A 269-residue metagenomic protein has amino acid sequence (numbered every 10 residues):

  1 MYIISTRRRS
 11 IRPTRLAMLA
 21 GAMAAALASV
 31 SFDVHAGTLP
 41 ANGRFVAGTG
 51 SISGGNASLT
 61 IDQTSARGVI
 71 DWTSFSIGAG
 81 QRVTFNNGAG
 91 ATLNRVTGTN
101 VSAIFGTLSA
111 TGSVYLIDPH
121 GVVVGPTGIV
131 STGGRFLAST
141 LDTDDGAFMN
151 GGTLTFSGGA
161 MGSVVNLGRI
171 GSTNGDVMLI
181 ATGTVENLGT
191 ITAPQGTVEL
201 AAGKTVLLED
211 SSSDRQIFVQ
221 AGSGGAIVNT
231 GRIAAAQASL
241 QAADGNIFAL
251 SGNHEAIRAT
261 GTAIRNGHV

Functional and structural regions predicted by a protein language model:
Y2-V269: Extracellular and secretory-pathway beta-repeat/beta-biased strand scaffolds
